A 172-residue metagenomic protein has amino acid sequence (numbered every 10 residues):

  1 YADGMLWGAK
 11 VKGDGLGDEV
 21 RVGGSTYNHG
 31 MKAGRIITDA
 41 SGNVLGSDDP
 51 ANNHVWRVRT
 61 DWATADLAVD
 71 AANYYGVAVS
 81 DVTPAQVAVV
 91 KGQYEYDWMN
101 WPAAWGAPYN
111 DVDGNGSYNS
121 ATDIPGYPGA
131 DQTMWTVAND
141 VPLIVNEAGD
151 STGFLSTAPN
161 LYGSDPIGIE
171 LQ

Functional and structural regions predicted by a protein language model:
Y1-Q172: A long-range scaffold signal marking pre-active-site subdomains of enzyme folds
